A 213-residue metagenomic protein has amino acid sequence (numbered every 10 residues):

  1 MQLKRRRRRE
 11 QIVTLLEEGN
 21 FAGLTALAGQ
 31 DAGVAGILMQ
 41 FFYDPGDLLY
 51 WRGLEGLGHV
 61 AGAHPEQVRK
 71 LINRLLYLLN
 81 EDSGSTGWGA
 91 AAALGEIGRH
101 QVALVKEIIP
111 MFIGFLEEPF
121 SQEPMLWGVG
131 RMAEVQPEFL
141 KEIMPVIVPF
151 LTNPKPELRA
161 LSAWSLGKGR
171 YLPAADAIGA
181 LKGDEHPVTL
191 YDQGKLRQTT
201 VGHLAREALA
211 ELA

Functional and structural regions predicted by a protein language model:
M1-A63, Q193-A213: N-terminal alpha-helical scaffold/docking segments in eukaryotic complex subunits
Q2-R9, A28-F42, G62-Y77, V102-F115 (+3 more regions): Amphipathic alpha-helical scaffolding segments comprising HEAT/armadillo-like alpha-solenoid repeats
N20, G53, A90, M125-G128 (+2 more regions): Conserved hydrophobic register position within alpha-solenoid helical repeats
A32, D47-L48, G84-S85, E117-E123 (+5 more regions): Alpha-helix N-cap/helix-start positions at coil->helix boundaries
G46-G89, A93-L94: A glycine-rich, hydrophobic loop/mini-helix early in the fold
G58, G95, G130-A133, G167 (+1 more regions): Structural signature of alpha-helical solenoid repeat scaffolds
N80-G128: Hydrophobic, well-structured mid-protein blocks that either form specific transmembrane helices
A163-A213: Long, ordered, amphipathic alpha-helical scaffolds
